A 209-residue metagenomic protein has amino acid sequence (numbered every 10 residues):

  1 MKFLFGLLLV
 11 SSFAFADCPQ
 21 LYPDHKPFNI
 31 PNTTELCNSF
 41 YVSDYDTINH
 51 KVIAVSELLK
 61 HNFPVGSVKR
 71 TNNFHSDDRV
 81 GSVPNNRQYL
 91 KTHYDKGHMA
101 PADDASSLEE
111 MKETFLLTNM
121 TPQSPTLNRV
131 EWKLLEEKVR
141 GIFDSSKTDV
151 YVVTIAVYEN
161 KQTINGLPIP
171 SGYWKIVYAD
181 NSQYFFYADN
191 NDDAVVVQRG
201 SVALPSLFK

Functional and structural regions predicted by a protein language model:
F3-F13: Sec-dependent N-terminal signal peptides
A14-A16, P23: Boundary at the C-terminal end of the N-terminal hydrophobic targeting segment
P19-Q20, L36-N38, T47-A54, I169-S171 (+1 more regions): Coil-to-beta-strand transition motifs
H25-I30, N38-V42, K138, G172: Short alpha-helical segments and helix-capping/turn motifs at coil-helix boundaries
P31-T34, N165-L167: Short Gly/Pro-enriched turn/cap motifs at secondary-structure boundaries
T34-D95: Short, His- and charge-rich active-site/binding loops that engage polyanionic ligands
D78-K209: Domain-level detector of nuclease and nuclease-like folds in predominantly extracellular/periplasmic contexts
